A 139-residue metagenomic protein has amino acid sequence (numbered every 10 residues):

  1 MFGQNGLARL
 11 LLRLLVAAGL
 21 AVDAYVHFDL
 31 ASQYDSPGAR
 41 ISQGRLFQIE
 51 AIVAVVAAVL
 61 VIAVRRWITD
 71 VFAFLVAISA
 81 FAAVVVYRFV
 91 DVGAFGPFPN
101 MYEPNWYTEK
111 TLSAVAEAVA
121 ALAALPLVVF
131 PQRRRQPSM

Functional and structural regions predicted by a protein language model:
M1-M139: Membrane-interface extramembranous regions
